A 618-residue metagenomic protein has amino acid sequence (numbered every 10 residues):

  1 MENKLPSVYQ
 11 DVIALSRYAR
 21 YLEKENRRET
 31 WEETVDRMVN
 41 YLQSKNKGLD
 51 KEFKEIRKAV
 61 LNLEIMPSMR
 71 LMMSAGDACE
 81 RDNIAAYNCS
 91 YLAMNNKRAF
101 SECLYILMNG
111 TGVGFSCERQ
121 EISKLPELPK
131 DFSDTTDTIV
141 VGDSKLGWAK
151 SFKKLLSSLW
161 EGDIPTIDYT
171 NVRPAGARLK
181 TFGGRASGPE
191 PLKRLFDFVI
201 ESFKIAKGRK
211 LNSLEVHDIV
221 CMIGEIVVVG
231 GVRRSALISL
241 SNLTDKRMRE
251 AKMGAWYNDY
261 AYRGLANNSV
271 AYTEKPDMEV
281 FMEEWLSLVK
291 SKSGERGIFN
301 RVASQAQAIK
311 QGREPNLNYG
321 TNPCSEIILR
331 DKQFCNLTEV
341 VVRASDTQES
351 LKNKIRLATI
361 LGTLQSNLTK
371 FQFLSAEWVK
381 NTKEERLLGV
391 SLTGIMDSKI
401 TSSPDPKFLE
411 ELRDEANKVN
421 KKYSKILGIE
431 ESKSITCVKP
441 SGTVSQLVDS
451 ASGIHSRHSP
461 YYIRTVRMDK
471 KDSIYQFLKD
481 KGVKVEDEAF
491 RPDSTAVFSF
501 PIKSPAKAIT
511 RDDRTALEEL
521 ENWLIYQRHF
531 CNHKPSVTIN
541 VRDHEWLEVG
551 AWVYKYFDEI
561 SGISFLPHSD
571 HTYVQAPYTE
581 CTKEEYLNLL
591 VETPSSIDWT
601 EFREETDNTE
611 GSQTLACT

Functional and structural regions predicted by a protein language model:
M1-T618: Extended catalytic cores of very large enzyme megasubunits
